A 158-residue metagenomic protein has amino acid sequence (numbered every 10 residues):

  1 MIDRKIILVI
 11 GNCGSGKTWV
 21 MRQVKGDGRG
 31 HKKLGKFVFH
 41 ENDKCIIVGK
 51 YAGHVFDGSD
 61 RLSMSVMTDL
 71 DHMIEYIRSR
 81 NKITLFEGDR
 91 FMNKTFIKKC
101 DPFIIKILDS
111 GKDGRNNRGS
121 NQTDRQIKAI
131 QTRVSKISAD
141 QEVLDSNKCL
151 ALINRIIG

Functional and structural regions predicted by a protein language model:
M1-R4: Phosphate-binding P-loop
V9: Hydrophobic anchor at the beta1->P-loop junction of P-loop NTPases
G14-G16: Conserved glycine(s) of the Walker
T18-G30: A conserved segment at the C-terminal end of the G1
F37-R90: Conserved nucleotide-sensing/catalytic segment adjacent to the nucleotide-binding pocket in NTP-handling enzymes
S63-E75, S120-S135, L150-I153: Well-ordered, non-membrane alpha-helical segments in soluble/globular domains
E87-G88, K99-N116: Conserved phosphate-donor/acceptor-positioning beta-strand/loop module used by diverse small-molecule
S135-G158: NTP-dependent small-molecule kinase module
